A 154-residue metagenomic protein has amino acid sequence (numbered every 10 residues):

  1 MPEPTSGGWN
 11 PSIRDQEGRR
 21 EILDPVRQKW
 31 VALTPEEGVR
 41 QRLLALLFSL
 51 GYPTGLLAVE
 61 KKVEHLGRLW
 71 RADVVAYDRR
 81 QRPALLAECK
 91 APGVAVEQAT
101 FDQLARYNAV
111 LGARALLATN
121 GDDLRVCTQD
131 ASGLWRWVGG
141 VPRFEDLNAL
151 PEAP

Functional and structural regions predicted by a protein language model:
M1-A115, G121-P154: A short, conserved, highly charged catalytic patch centered on acidic carboxylates
